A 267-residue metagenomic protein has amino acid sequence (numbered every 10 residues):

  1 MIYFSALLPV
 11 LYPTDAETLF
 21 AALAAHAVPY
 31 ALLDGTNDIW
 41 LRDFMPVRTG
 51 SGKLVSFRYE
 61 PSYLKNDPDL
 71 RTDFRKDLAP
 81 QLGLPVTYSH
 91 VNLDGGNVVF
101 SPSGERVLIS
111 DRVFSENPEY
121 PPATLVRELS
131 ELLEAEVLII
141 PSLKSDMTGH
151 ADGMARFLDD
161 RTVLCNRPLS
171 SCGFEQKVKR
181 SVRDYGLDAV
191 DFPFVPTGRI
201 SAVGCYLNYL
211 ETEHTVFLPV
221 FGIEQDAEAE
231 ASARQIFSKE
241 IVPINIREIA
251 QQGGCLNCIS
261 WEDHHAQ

Functional and structural regions predicted by a protein language model:
M1-Q267: Histidine/cysteine-enriched polar flanking segments
